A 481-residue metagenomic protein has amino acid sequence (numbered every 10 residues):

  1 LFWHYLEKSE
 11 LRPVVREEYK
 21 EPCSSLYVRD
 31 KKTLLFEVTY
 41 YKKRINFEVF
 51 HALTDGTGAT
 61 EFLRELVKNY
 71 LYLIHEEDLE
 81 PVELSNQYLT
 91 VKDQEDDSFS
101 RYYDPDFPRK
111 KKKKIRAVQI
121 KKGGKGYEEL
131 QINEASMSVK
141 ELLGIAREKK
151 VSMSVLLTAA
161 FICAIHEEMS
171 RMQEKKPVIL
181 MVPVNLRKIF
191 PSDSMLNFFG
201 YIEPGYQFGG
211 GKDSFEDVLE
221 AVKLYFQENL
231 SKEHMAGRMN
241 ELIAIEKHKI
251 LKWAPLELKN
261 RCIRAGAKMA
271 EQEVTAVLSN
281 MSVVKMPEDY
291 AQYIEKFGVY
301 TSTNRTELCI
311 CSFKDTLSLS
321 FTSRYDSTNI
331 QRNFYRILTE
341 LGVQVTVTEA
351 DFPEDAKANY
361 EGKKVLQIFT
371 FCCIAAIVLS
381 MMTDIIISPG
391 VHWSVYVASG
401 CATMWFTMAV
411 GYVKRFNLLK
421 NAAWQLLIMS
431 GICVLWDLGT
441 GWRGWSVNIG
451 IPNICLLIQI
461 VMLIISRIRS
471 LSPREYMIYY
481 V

Functional and structural regions predicted by a protein language model:
L1-T90, L143-R147, S152-E174, M281-V284 (+2 more regions): Non-catalytic N-terminal regions of enzymes
L1-V14, V82-M137: Short amphipathic alpha-helices and their capping loops
F2-E18, T33-L35, G123-E134, F190-F226 (+1 more regions): Acyl/amide activation-and-transfer machinery of modular secondary-metabolite enzymes
I132, F199-M281: Helical lid/core segments from catalytic subdomains that handle acyl or acyl-like groups
P353-G400: N-terminal topogenic module of multi-pass integral membrane proteins
I374-I385, W405-A409, L427-R443, V461-I464: Hydrophobic alpha-helical transmembrane segments and adjacent interfacial helices in integral membrane proteins
S380-S399, K414-L419, L435-I454, S472-E475 (+1 more regions): Membrane-helix interface and helix-disruption motif detector
F406-M408, L456-I478: Alpha-helical transmembrane segments in multipass membrane proteins, preferentially the mid-helix core
